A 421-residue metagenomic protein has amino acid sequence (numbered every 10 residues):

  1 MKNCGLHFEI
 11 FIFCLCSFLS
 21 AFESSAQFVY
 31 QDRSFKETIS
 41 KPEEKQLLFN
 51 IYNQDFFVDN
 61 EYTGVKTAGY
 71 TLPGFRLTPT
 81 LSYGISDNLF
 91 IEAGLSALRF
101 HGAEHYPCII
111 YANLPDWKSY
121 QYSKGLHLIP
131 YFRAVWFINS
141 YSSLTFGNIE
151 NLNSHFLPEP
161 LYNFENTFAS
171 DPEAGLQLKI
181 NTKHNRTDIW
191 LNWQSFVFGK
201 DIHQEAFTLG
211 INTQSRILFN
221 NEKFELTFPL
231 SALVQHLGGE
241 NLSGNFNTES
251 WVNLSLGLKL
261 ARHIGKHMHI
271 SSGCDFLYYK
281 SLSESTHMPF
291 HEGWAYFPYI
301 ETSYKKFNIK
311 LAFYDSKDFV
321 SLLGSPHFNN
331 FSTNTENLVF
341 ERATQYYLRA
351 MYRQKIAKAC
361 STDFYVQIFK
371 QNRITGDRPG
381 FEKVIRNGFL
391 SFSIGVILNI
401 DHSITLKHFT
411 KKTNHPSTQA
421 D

Functional and structural regions predicted by a protein language model:
E9-S20: Bacterial N-terminal signal peptides
F28-Q31, Y52-Q54, G74, Y131 (+3 more regions): Exposed, low-structure sequence patches enriched in small/polar residues
F35-N60, I91: Transmembrane beta-strand segments of Gram-negative outer membrane beta-barrel proteins
Y52-R76, Y106, Y120: Surface-exposed strand-loop-strand hairpins of Gram-negative outer-membrane beta-barrel proteins
T80-R99, K179-W190, S271-D275: Surface-exposed extracellular loop regions of Gram-negative outer-membrane beta-barrel proteins
L89-I138, E159-P160: Surface-exposed loop and membrane-interface regions of Gram-negative outer-membrane beta-barrel proteins
S143-Q214: Surface-exposed coil loops of outer-membrane beta-barrel proteins
